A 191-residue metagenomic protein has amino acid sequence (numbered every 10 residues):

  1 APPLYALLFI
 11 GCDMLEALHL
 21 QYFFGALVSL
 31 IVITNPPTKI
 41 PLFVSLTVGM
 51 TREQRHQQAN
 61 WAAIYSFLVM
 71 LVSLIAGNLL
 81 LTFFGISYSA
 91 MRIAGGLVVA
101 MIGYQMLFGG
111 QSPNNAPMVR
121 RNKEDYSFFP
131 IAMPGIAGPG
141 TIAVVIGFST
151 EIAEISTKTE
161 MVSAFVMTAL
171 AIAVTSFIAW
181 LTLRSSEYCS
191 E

Functional and structural regions predicted by a protein language model:
P2-Q21: Short, strongly hydrophobic alpha-helical membrane anchors
L15-L20, F83-R92, S156-L170: Interfacial loop-to-helix junctions that mark the boundaries of transmembrane helices in multi-pass membrane
L20-L74: Juxtamembrane transmembrane-helix termini in multi-pass membrane transport proteins
F23-K39, S89-L97, F165-I178: Structural signature of hydrophobic alpha-helical transmembrane segments
A26-I40, Y126-I146: Functional transmembrane helices that embed catalytic/metal-coordinating motifs
R52-N78, E154-S190: A small-residue-rich subset of transmembrane alpha-helices
Y65-V69, S73, V99, N122-P139: Small-residue-rich segments of transmembrane alpha-helices in multi-pass membrane proteins, especially helix faces
V98-V119: Transmembrane helix exit motif
